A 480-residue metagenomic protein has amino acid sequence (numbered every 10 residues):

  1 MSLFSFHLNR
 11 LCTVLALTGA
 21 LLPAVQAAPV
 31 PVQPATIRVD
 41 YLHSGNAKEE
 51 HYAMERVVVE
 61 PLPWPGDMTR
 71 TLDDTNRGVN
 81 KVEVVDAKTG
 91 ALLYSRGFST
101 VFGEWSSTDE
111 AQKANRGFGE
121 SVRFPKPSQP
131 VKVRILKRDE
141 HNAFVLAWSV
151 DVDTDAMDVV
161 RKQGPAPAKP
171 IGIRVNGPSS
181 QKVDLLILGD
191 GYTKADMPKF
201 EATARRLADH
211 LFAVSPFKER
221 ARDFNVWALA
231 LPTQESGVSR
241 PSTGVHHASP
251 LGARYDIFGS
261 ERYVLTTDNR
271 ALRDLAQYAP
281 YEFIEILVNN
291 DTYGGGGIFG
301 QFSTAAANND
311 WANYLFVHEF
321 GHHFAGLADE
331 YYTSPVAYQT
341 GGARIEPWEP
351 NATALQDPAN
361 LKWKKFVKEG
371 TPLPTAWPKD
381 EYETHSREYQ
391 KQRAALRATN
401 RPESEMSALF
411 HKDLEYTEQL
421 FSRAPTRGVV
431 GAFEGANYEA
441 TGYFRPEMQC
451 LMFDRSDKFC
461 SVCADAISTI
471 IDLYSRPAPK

Functional and structural regions predicted by a protein language model:
R10-P23: Bacterial N-terminal signal peptides
A28-E120: N-terminal prosegments of processed precursors
V30-H43, A47-Y52, Y331-K480: Replace "(M1/M4/M9/M12/WLM)" with "(e.g., M1/M4/M8/M9/M12/M26/WLM)" and add "not limited to" to clarify scope
A111-S179: Extended acidic/polar, glycine-enriched regions that form or flank non-catalytic beta-rich accessory modules
M157-K218, A228-V238: Fold-level signature of zinc-dependent metallopeptidase catalytic domains
K199, G296-E319: Short pre-active-site segment immediately N-terminal to the catalytic Zn-binding motif
D223-F299: Active-site-proximal segments of metallohydrolase catalytic domains
F320-V336: Catalytic Zn2+-binding segment of zinc metalloproteases
